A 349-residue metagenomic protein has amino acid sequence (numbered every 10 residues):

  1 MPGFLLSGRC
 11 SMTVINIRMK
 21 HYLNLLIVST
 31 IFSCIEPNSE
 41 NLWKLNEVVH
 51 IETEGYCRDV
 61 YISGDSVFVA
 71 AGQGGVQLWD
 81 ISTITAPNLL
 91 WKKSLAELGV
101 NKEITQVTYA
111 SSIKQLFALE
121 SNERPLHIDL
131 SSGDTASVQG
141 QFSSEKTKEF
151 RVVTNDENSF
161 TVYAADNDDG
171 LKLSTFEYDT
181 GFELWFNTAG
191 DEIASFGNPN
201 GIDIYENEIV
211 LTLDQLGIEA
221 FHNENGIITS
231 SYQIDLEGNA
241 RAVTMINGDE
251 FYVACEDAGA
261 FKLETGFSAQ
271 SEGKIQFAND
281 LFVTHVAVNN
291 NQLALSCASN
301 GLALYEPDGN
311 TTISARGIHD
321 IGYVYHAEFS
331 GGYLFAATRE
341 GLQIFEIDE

Functional and structural regions predicted by a protein language model:
T30-Y56: Bacterial Sec-dependent N-terminal signal peptides
N46-E52, N88-L98, D134-F142, F182-I193 (+3 more regions): A short beta-strand motif characteristic of beta-propeller blades
V49-V76: Beta-strand-rich domains and repeat architectures in extracellular enzymes and scaffolds, especially beta-propellers
G55-Y61, N101-Y109, E145-T154, S195-I204 (+3 more regions): Repeated scaffold domains used in trafficking and secretory/extracellular systems, primarily beta-propellers
G64-D65, S112-K114, N158-F160, E206-N207 (+3 more regions): Short coil/turn segments that connect the beta-strands within blades of beta-propeller domains
Q73-V76, N122-P125, D168-L171, Q215-I218 (+3 more regions): Loop/turn residues immediately N-terminal
I81-T85, L130-D134, F176-D179, H222-G226 (+3 more regions): Short loop/turn segments that connect beta-strands within beta-propeller blades
I321-E349: Blade-level signature of beta-propeller repeat domains, shared across WD40, Kelch, NHL, RCC1 and BNR/Asp-box propellers
